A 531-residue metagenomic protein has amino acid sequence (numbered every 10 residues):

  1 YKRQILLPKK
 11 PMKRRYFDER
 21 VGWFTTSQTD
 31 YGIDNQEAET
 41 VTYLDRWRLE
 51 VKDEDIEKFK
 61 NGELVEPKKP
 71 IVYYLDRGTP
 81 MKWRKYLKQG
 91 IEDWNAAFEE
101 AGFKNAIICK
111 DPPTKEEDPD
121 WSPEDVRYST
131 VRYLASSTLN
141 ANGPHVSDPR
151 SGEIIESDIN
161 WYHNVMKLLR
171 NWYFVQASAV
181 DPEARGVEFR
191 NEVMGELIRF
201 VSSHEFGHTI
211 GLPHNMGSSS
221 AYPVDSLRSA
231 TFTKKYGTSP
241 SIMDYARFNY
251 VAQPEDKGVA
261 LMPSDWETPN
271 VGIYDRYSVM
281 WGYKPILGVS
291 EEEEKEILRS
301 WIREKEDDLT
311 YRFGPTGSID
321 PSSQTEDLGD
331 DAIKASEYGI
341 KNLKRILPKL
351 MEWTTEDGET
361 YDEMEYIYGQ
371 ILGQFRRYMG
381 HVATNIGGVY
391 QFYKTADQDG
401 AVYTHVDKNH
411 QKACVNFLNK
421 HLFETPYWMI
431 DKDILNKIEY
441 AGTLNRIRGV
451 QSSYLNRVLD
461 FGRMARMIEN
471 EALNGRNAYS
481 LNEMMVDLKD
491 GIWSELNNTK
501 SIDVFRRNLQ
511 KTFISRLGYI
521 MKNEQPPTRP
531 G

Functional and structural regions predicted by a protein language model:
K2-T79, A97, P112-K167, Y173-F189 (+2 more regions): Auxiliary tRNA-acceptor-end handling modules of aminoacyl-tRNA synthetases
A38, R77, M81-Q89, E192-L197 (+3 more regions): Soluble non-cytosolic domains of exported or imported proteins
P70-I71, F103-A106, E153-I154, P240: Loop/turn elements at helix/coil->beta-strand transitions in domains of secreted/extracellular proteins
D76, A101, P527-G531: A long-range scaffold signal marking pre-active-site subdomains of enzyme folds
P80-A106: Zn2+-dependent metallopeptidase catalytic core
W94, G152, G211: Divalent metal-coordination and catalytic microenvironments
D111-L134, E196-Q253: The catalytic-center signature of Zn2+-dependent metalloproteases
S219-G531: Conserved catalytic/binding loops enriched for acidic/polar residues
